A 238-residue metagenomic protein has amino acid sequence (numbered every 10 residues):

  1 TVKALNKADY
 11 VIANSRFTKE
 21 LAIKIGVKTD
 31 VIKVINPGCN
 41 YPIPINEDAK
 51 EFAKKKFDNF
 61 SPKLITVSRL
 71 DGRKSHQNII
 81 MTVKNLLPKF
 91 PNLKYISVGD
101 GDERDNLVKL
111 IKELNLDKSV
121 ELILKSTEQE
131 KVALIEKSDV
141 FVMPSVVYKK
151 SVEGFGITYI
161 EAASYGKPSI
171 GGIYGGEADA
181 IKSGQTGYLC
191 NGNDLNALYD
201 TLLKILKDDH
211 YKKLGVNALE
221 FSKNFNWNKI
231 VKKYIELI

Functional and structural regions predicted by a protein language model:
F17, G38: Carbohydrate-associated surface elements
K56-K74, I80-V83: Conserved donor-binding/catalytic core segment of Leloir-type glycosyltransferases
P62, N92, A197, H210-N224 (+1 more regions): A short, well-ordered alpha-helix in the C-terminal region of glycosyltransferases
V108-Q129, V140: Nucleotide-activated donor-binding/catalytic signature segment of Leloir-type glycosyltransferases, i.e., the conserved
E136-S151, K167: Acidic donor-binding loop of glycosyltransferase active sites
Y159, S164, P168-G171, I181: Short hydrophobic beta-strand element within catalytic cores of glycosyltransferases and related nucleotide-activated
S183-G184, Y188-L195, K204-D209: Conserved acidic donor-binding segment of nucleotide-sugar-dependent glycosyltransferases
W227-I238: C-terminal alpha-helical cap of glycosyltransferases
